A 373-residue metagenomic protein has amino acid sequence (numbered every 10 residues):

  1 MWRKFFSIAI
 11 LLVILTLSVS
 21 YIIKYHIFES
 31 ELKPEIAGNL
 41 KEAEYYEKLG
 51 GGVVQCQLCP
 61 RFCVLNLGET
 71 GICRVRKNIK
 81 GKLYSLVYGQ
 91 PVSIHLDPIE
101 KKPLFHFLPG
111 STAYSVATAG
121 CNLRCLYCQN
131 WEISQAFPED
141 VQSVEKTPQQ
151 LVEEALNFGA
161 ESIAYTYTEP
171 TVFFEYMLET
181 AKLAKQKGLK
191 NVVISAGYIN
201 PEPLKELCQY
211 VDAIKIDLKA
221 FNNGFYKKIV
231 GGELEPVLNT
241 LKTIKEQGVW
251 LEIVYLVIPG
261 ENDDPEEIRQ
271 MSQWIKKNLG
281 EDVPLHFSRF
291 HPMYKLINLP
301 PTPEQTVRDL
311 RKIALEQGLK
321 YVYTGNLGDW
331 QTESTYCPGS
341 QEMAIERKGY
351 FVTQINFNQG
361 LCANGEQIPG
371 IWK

Functional and structural regions predicted by a protein language model:
W2, F6-V64, E261-K373: Auxiliary Fe-S-binding modules of radical SAM enzymes
S30-C56, R61-T118, W131-Q135, M343-E346 (+1 more regions): N-terminal [4Fe-4S]-dependent radical SAM core
N78-A213: Conserved Radical SAM active-site core
Y114, I163, N191-V193, I214-I216 (+3 more regions): Hydrophobic faces of well-ordered beta-strands that scaffold small-molecule active sites in alpha/beta enzyme cores
S134-Q135, P170-V172, Y198-L204, I214-V230 (+2 more regions): Conserved radical SAM core fold
Q150-E153, E175-Q186, K190, E202 (+5 more regions): Alpha-helical scaffolding segments of alpha/beta enzyme cores, especially the outer helices of TIM-barrel or partial
L156-L183, F225-L238, Y255-Q270, K276: Conserved glycine-rich "GG(E/T)P / GGGxP" loop and the immediately following alpha-helix in the radical SAM core
G159-E161, K187-L189, Y210-D212, Q247-L251 (+2 more regions): Short, well-ordered coil/turn segments that N-cap beta-strands
